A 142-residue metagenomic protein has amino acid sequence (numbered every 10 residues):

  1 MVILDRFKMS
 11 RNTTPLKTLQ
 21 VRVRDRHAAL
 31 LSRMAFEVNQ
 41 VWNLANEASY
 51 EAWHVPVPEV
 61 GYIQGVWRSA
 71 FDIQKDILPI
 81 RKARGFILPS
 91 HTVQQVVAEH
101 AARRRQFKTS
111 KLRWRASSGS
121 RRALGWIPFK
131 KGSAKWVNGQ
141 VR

Functional and structural regions predicted by a protein language model:
M1-R142: Nucleic-acid substrate recognition interfaces
